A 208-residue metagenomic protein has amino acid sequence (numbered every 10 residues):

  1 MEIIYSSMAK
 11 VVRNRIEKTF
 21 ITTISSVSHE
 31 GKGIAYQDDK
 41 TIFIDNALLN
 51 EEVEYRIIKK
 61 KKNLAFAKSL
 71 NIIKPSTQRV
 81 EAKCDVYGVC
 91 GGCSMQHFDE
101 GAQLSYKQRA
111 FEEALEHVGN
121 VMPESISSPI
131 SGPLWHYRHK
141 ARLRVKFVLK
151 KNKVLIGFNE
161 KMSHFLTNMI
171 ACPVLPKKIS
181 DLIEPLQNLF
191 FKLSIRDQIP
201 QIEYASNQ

Functional and structural regions predicted by a protein language model:
E2-Q208: Accessory RNA-recognition modules of RNA-modification enzymes
